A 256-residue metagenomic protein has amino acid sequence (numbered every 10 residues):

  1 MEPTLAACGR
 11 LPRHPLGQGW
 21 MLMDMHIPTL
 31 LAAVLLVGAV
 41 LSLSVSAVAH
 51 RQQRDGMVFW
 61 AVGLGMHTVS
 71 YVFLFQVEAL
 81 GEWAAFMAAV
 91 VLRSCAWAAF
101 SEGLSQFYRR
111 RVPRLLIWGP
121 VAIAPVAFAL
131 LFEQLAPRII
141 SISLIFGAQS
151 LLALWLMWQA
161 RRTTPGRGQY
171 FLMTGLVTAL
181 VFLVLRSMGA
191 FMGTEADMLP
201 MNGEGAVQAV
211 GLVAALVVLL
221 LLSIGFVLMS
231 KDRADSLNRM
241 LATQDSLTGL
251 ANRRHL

Functional and structural regions predicted by a protein language model:
E2-M25: Short, strongly hydrophobic alpha-helical membrane anchors
Q18-G38: Hydrophobic transmembrane alpha-helical segments in integral membrane proteins
M23-M25, E204-A214: Short aromatic-rich membrane-water interface segments that cap or initiate transmembrane helices in multi-pass membrane
A39-M57, V69-N202, A209, L219 (+2 more regions): Juxtamembrane segments at transmembrane-helix boundaries in multi-pass signal-transduction membrane proteins
R239-L256: Conserved nucleotide-binding and Mg2+-coordinating catalytic segments in signaling enzymes
